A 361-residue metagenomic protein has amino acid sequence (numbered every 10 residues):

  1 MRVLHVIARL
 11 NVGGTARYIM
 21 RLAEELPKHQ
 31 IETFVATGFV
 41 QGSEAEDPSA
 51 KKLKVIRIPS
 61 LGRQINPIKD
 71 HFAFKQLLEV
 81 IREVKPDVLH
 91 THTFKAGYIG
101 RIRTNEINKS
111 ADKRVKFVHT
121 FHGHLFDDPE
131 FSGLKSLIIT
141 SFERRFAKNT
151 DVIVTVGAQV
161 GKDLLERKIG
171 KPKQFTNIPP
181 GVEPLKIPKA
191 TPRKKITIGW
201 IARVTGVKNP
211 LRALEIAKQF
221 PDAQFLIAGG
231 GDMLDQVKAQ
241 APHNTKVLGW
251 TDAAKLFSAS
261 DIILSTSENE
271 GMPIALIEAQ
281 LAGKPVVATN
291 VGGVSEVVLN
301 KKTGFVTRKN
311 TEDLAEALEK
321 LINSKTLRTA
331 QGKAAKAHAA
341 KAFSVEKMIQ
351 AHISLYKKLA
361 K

Functional and structural regions predicted by a protein language model:
H5-K69, D163, F175, G231-M233: N-terminal strand-loop element at the rim of the active site of nucleotide-sugar-dependent glycosyltransferases
A16-E24, I196, W200-Q219, D232-D235 (+2 more regions): A conserved mid-protein helix/loop that constitutes part of the nucleotide-sugar donor-binding site
I56, R144-I187: Donor nucleotide-sugar binding/catalytic pocket of nucleotide-sugar-dependent glycosyltransferases
I68-K75, K116, F126-F146: Nucleotide-sugar donor phosphate/pyrophosphate-binding loop at the beta->alpha transition of glycosyltransferases
V237-T251: Nucleotide-activated donor-binding/catalytic signature segment of Leloir-type glycosyltransferases, i.e., the conserved
E268: Aromatic "clamp/platform" in nucleotide-sugar-dependent glycosyltransferases that forms part of the donor/acceptor
P285-A288: Short hydrophobic beta-strand element within catalytic cores of glycosyltransferases and related nucleotide-activated
N300-K301, F305-E312, K320-K325: Conserved acidic donor-binding segment of nucleotide-sugar-dependent glycosyltransferases
